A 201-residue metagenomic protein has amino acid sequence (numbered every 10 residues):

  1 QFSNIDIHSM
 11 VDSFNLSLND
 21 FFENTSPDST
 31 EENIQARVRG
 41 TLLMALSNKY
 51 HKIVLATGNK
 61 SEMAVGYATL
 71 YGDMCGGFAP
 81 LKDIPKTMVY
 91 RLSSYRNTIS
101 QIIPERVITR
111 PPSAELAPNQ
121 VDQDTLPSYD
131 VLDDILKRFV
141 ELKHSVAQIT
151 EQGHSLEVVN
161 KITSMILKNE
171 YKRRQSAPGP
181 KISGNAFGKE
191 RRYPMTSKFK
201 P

Functional and structural regions predicted by a protein language model:
Q1-P201: ATP/NTP-dependent adenylation/nucleotidyl-transfer catalytic domains that generate, transfer, or process NMP-activated
